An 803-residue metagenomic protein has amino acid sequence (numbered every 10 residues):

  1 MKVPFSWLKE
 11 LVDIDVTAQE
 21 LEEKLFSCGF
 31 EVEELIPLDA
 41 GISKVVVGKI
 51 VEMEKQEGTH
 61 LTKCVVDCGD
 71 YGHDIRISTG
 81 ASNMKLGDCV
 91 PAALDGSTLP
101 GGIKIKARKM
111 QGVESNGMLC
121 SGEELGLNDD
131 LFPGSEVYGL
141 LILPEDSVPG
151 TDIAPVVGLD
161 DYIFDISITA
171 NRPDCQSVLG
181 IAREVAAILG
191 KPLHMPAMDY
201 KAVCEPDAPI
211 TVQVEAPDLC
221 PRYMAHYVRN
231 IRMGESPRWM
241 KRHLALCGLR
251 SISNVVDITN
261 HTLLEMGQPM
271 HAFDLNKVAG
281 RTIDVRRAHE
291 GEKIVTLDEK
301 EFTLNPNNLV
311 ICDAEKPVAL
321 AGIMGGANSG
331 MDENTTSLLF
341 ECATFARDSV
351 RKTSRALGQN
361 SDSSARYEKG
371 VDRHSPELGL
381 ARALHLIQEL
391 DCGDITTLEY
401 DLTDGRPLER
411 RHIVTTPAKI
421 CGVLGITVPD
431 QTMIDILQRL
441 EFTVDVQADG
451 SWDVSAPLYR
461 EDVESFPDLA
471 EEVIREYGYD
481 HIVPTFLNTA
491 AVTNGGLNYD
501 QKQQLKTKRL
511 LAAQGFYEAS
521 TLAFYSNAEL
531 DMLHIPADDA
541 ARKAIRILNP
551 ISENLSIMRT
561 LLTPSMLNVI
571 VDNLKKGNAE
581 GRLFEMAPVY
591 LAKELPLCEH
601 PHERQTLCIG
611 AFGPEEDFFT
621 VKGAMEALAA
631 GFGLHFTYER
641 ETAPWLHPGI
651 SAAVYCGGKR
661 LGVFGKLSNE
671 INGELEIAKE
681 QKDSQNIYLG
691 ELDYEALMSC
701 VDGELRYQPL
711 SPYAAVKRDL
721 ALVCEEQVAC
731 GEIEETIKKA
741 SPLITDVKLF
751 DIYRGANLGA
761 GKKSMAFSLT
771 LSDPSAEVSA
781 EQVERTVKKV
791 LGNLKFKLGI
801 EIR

Functional and structural regions predicted by a protein language model:
M1-A202, P206, L339, G358 (+5 more regions): Phosphate-backbone binding interfaces of nucleic-acid-interacting proteins
K2, E20, S27, R439-F442 (+5 more regions): A carboxyl-terminal module marker
F5, E23, M53-K55, L189 (+2 more regions): Glycine/proline-enriched, intrinsically flexible loops and inter-domain linkers
E33, V47-S78, R242, L246 (+1 more regions): Conserved mixed alpha/beta core segments that line enzyme active sites in large multi-domain catalysts
D39-S43, Y200-A202, A491-V492, G496 (+3 more regions): Beta-rich nucleic-acid/ligand-interaction surfaces
E114-D130, S135-L140, A154, Y162 (+4 more regions): Mobile "lid/hinge" segments at catalytic clefts and subdomain interfaces of large enzymes
V185, L189-V214, D391-I420: Terminal amphipathic helices with adjacent charged low-complexity linkers/tails
I413-A579, R718, T770-E777, Q782-R803: Extended, well-folded interaction surfaces typified by the phenylalanyl-tRNA synthetase beta subunit core
